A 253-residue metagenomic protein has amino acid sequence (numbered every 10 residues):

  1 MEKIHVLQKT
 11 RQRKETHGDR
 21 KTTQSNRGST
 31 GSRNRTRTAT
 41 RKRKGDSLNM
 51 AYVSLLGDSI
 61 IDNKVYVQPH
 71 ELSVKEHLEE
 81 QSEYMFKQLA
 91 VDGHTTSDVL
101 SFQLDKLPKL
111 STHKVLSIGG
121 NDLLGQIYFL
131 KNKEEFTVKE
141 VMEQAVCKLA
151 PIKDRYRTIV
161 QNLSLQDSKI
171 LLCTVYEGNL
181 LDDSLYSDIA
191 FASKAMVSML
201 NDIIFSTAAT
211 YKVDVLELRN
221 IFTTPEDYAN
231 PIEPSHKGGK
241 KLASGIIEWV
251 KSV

Functional and structural regions predicted by a protein language model:
D19, N26, N34, D46-N49: Intrinsic-disorder-associated, low-complexity terminal segments enriched in Asp/Asn/His/Tyr and depleted of Lys/Arg
N34-T40: Low-complexity, intrinsically disordered Ser/Thr/Pro- and acidic-rich segments
R43-H94, L104-L110: Serine-esterase "nucleophile elbow" of acetyl-processing enzymes
V65-P69, V99-S101, Y228-P231: Short, solvent-exposed loop/turn segments at secondary-structure boundaries
L104-H236, K240-V253: Alpha-helical cap/lid subdomain in secreted, periplasmic, or secretory-pathway luminal O-acyl-processing enzymes
